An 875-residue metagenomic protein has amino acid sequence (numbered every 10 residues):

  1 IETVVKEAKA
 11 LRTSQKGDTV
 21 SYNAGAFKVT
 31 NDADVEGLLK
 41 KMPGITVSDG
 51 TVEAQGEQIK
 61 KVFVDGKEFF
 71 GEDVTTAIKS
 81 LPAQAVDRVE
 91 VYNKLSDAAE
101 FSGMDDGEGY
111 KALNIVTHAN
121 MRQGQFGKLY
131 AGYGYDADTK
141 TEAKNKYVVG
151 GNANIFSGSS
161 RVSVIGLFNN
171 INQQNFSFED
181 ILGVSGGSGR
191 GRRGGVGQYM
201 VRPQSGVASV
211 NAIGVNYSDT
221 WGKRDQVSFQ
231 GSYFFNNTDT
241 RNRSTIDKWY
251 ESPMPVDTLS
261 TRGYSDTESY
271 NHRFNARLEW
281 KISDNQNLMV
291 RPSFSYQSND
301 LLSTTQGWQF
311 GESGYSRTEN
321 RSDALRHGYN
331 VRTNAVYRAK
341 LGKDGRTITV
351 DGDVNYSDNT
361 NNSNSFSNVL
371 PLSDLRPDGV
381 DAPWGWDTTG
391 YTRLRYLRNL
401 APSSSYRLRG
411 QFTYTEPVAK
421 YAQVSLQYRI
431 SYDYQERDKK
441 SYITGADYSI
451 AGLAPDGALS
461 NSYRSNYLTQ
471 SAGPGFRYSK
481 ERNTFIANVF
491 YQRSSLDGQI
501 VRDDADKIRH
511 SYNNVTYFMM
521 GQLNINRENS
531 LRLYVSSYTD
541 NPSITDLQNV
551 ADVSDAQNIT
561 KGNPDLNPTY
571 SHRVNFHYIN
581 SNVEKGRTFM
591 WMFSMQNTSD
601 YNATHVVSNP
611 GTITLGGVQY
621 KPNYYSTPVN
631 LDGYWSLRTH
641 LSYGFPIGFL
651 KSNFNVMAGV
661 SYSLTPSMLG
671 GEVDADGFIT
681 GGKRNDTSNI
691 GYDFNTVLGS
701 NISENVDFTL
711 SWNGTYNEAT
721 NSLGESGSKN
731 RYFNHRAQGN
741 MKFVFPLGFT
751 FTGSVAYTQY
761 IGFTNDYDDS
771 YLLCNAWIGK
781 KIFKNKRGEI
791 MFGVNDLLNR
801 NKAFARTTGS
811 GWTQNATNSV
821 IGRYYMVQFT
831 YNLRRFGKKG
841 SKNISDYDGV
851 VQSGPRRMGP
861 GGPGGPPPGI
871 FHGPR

Functional and structural regions predicted by a protein language model:
T3, K9-T304, S322-N362, T413-Q435 (+14 more regions): Membrane-proximal, glycine/serine-rich, low-complexity loop/turn segments characteristic of large bacterial
G71-E72, K128-L129, G195-V201, P255-R262 (+15 more regions): Extracytoplasmic loops and strand-loop junctions of Gram-negative outer membrane beta-barrel proteins
S102-G103, K140-T141, N175-I181, R241-D257 (+15 more regions): Outer-membrane beta-barrel translocator domains and adjoining extracellular loop/strand segments of Gram-negative
T141-A143, S205-V207, D266-E268, D323-H327 (+10 more regions): Replace "Gram-negative outer membrane beta-barrel proteins" with "bacterial and organellar outer membrane beta-barrel
R262, R407-R409, A454-N461, N567 (+1 more regions): Outer membrane beta-barrel strand-and-loop segments of large Gram-negative receptors, especially TonB-dependent
S295-S465, D632: Replace "related TpsB outer-membrane translocases also match" with "some related outer-membrane beta-barrels such as
L397, Q423-N529, L723-K729: Signature of Gram-negative outer-membrane beta-barrel scaffolds
F708-K781, T807: C-terminal beta-barrel architecture of Gram-negative outer-membrane proteins
